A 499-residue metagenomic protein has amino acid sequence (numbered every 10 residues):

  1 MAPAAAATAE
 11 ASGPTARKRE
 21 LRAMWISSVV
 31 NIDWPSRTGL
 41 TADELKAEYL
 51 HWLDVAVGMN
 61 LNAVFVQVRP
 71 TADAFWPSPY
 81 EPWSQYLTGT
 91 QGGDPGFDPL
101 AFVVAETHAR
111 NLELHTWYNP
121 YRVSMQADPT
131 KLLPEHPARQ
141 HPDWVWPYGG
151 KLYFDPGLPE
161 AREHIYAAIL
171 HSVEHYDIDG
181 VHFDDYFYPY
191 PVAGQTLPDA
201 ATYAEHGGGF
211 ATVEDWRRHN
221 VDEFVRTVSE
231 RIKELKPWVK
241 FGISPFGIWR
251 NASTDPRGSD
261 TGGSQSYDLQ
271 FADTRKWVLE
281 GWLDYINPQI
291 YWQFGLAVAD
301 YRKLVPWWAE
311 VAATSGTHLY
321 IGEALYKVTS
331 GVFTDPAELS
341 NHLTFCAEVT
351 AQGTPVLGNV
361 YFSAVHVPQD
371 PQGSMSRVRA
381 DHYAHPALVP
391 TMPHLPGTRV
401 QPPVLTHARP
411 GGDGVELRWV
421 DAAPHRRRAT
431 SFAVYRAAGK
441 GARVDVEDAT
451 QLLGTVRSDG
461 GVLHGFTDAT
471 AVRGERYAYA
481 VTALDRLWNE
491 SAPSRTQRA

Functional and structural regions predicted by a protein language model:
R19, S27-A47, H115-H171, H175 (+1 more regions): Active-site-adjacent "subsite" loops/lids of carbohydrate-active enzymes
G39-M59, Y86-R110, H164, H219-T227: Aromatic- and glycine-enriched glycan-recognition loops and surfaces that form the carbohydrate-binding subsites
M59-P95: Aromatic-lined carbohydrate-binding/catalytic grooves of carbohydrate-active enzymes
L61-N62, R69, A101, R110 (+2 more regions): Polysaccharide-binding and catalytic clefts of secreted carbohydrate-active enzymes
F271-A297, W308-P396: Substrate-binding cleft of secreted/luminal carbohydrate-active enzymes
G373-R428, R473, R486-A499: Pro/Thr/Ser/Gly-rich low-complexity, intrinsically disordered linker/stalk tracts
T430-G474: Recognizes extended acidic, P/S/T-rich segments that occur within or adjacent to Ig-like beta-sandwich modules
